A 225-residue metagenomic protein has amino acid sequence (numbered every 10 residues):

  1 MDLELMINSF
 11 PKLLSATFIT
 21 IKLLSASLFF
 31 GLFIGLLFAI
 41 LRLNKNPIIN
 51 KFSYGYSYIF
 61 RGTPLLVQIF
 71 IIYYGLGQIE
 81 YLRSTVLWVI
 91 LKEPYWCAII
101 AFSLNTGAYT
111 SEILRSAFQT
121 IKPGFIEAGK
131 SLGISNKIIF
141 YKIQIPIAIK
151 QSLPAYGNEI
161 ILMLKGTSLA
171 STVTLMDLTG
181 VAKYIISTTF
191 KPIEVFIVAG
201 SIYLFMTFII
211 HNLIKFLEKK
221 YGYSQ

Functional and structural regions predicted by a protein language model:
M1-Q225: Transmembrane alpha-helices and adjacent helix-loop boundaries
